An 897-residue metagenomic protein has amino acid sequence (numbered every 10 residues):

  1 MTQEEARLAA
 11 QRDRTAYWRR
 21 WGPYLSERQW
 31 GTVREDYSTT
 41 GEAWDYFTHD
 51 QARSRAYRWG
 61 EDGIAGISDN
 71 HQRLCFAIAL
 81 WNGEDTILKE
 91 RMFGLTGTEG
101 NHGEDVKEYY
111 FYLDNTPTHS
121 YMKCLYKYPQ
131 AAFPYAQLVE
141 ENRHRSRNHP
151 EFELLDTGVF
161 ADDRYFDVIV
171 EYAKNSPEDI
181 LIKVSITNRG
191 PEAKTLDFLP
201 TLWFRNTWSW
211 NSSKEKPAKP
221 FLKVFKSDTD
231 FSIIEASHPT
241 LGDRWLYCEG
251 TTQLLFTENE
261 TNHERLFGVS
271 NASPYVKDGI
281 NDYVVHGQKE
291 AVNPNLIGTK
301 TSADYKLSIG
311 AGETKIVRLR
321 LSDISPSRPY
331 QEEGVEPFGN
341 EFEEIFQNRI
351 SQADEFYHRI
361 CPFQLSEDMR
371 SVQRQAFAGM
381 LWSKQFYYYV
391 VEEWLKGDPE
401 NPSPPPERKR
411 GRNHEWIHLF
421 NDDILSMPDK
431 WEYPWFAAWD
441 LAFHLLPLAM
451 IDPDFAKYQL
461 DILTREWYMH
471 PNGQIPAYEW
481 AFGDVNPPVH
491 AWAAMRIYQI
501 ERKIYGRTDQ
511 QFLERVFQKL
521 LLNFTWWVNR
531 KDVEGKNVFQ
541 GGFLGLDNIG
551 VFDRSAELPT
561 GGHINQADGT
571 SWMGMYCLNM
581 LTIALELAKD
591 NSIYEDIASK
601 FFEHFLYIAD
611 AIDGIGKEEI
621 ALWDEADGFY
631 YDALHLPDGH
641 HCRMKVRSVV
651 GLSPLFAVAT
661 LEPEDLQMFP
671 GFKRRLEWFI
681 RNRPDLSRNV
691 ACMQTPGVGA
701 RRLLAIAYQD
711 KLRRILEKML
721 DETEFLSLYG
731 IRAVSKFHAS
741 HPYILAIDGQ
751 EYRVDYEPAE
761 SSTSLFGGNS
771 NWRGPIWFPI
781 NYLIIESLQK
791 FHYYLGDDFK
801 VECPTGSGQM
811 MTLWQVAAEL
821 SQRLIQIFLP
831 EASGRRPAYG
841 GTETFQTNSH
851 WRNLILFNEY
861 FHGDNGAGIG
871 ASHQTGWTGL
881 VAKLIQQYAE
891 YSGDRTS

Functional and structural regions predicted by a protein language model:
M1-R55, I64-G66, Q72-L74, W81-S897: Acidic, mature catalytic/reactive cores of soluble proteins
